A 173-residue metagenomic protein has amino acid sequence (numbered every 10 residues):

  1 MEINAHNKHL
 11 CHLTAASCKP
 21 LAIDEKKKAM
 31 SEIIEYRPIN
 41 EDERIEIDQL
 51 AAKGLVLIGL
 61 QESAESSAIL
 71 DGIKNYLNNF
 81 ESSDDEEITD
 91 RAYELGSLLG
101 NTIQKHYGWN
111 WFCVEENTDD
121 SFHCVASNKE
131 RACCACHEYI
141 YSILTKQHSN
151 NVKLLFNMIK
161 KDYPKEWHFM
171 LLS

Functional and structural regions predicted by a protein language model:
A5-L10, E25: Short hydrophobic alpha-helical segments enriched in small aliphatic residues
K26-T89: N-terminal low-complexity, intrinsically disordered segments
L57-Q61, F80-E87, T102-K105, N110 (+3 more regions): Short secondary-structure junctions and interdomain/linker hinges
R91-T145: Amphipathic protein-protein interaction modules
V125-S173: A recognition module on extended beta-rich or small alphabeta surfaces enriched in W/G with H and D/E
